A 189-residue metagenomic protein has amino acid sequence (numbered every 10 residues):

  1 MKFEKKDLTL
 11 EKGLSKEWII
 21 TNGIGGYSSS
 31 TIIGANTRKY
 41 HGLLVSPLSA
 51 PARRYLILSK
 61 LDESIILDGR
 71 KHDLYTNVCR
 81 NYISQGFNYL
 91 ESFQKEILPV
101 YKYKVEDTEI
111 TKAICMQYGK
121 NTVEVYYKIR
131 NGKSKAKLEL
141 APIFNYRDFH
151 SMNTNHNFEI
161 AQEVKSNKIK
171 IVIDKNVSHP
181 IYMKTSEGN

Functional and structural regions predicted by a protein language model:
M1-N189: Terminal accessory carbohydrate-recognition/targeting modules of carbohydrate-active enzymes
